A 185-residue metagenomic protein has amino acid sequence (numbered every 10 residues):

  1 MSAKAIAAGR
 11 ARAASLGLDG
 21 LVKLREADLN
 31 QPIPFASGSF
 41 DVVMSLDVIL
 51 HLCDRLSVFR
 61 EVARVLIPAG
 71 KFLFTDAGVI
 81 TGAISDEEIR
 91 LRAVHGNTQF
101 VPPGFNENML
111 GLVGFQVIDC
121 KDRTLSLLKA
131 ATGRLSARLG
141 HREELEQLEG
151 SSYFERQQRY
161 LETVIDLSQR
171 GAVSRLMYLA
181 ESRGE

Functional and structural regions predicted by a protein language model:
M1-Q31: Class I SAM-dependent methyltransferase SAM/SAH-binding core
K23-R25, I118-K121: General small-molecule cofactor/ligand-binding pocket signal
N30-V43: A short acidic, Gly/Pro-enriched loop at the edge of an enzyme's catalytic core that lines a small-molecule cofactor
S45-V48: A short beta-strand submotif of the Rossmann-like class I SAM-dependent methyltransferase core that lines
L56-K71: A short glycine-rich, Lys/Arg-flanked "PGG" loop and its adjoining helix->strand segment in the class I
F74-N97: Short, glycine-/aromatic-enriched active-site segment of Class I SAM-dependent methyltransferases
T98-G114, I118-C120: Short alpha-helix
D119-E185: Conserved Class I S-adenosyl-L-methionine
